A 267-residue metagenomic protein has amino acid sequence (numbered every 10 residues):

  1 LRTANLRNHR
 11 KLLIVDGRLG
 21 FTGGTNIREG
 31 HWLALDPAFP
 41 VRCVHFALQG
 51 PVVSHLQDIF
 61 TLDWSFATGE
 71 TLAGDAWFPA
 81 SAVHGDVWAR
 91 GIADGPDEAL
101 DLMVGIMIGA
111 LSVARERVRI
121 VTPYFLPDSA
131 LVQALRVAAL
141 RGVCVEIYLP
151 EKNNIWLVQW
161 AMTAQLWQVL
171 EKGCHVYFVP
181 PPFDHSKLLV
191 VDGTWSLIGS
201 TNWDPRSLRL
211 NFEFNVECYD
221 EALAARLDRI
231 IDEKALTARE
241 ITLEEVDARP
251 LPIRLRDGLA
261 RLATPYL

Functional and structural regions predicted by a protein language model:
L1-L267: Charged, low-complexity intrinsically disordered terminal segments
